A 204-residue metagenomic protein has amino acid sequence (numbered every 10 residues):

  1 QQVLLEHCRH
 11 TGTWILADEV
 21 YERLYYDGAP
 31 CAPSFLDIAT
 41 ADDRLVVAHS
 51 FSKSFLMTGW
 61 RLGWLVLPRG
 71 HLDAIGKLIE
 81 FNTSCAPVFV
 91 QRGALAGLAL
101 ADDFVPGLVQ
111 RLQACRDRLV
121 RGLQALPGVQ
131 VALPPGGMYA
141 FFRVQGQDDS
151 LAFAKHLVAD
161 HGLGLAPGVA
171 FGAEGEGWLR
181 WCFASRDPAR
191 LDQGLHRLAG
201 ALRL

Functional and structural regions predicted by a protein language model:
Q1-L204: PLP-dependent class I/II
